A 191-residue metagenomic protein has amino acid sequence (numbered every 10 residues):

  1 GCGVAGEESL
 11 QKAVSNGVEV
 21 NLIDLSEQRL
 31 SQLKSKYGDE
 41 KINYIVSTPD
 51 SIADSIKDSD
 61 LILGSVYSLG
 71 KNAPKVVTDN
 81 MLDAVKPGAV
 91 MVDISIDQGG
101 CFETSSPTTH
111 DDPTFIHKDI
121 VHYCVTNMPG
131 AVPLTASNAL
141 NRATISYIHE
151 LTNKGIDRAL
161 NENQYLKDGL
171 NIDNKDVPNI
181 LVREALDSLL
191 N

Functional and structural regions predicted by a protein language model:
G1-Y67: Glycine-rich phosphate/diphosphate-binding loop of Rossmann-like nucleotide-binding domains
G3, E7, I23, E27 (+4 more regions): Electropositive phosphate-/nucleotide-binding environments in soluble metabolic enzymes
K12-N16, K36-D39, T78-L82, P107-T109 (+1 more regions): Short, solvent-exposed amphipathic alpha-helical segments in soluble enzyme and RNA/protein-processing domains
A13-N16, I23, K36, E40 (+6 more regions): Change "in soluble alpha/beta enzymes" to "in soluble alpha/beta proteins
I45, S55-G64, P87, M91 (+1 more regions): Metallocofactor- and cofactor-centric catalytic cores in central/energy metabolism, strongly enriched
I62-H117, V121: ADP-ribose/adenylate-binding Rossmann-like module
I96, C101-N191: Adenosine-phosphate binding glycine-rich loop
